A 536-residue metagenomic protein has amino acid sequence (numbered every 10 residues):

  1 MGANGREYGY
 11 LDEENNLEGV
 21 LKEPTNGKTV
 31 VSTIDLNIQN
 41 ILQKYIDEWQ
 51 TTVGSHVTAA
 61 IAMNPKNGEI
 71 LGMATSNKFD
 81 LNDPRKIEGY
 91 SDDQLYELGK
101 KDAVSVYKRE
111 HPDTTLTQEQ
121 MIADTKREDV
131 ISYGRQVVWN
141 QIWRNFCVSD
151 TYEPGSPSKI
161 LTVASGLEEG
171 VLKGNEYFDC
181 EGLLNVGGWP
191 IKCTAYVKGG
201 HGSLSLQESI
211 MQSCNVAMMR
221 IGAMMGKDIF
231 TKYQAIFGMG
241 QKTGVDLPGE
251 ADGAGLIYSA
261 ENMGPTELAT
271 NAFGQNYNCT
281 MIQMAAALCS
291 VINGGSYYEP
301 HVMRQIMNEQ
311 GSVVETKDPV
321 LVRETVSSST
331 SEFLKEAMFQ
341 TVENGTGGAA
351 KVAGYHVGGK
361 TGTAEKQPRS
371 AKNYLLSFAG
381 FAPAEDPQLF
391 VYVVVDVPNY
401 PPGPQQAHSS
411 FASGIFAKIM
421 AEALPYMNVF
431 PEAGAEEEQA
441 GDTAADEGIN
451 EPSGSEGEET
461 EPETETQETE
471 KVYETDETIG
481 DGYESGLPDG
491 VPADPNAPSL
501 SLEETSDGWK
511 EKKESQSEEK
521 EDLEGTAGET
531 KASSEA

Functional and structural regions predicted by a protein language model:
M1-A59, M73-F146, D150-T151, V429-G490 (+3 more regions): Extracytoplasmic/periplasmic proteins that interact with beta-lactams or build/remodel peptidoglycan
G2-G9, V302-A536: Soluble, non-transmembrane domains of envelope/secretory-pathway proteins that act on or interact with carbohydrate
L11-L21, I34, K66-S156, L161-V395 (+3 more regions): Beta-lactam-recognizing serine transpeptidase/beta-lactamase-like catalytic domain environment
T52, E168-N175, Y426, F430: Secondary-structure transition/capping motifs at alpha-helix termini and the adjoining loop/turn into the next element
A60-P65: Short hydrophobic alpha-helical segments used for membrane anchoring or interfacial signaling
